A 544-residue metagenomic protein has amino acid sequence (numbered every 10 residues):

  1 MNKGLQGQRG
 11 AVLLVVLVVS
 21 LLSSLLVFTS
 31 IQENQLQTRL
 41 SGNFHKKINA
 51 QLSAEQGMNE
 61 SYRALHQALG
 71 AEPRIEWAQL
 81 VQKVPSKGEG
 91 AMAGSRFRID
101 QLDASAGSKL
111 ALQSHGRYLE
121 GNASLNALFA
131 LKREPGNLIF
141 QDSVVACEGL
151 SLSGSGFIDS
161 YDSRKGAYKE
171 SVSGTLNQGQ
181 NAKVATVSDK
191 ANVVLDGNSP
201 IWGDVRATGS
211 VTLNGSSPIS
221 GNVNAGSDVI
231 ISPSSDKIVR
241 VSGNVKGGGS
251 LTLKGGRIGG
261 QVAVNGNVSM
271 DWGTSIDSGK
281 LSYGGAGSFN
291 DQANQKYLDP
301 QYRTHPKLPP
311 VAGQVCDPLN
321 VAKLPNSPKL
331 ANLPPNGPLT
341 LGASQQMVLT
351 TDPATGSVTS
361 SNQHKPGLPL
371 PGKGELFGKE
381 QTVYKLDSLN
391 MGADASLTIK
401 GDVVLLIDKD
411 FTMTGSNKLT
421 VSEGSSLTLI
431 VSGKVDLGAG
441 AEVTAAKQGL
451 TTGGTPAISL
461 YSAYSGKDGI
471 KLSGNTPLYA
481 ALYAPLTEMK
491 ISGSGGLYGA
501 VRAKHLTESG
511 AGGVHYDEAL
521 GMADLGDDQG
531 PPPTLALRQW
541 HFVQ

Functional and structural regions predicted by a protein language model:
N2-S153, R164, G179, S188 (+1 more regions): Beta-strand/loop motifs with alternating small/hydrophobic and polar/acidic residues, enriched in the first structured
I75, L80-K87, N336, G342-Q346 (+4 more regions): Solvent-exposed, conformationally flexible loop/turn segments
L112, L125-A127, G203, G221 (+4 more regions): Hydrophobic residues positioned within well-ordered beta-strands of beta-sheet architectures
S114-L119, A286, D387-S388, K409: Secondary-structure transition/turn motif
G136-G149, P318-L339: Boundary/junction segments of secreted and surface-exposed precursor proteins
G136-I258, V264-W272, T355-Y516: Long, polar low-complexity repeats
A263-G266, M270-S327: Solenoidal tandem-repeat scaffolds enriched in leucines and small polar residues
G499, K504-Q544: Hydrophobic, glycine-enriched assembly/anchoring segments
